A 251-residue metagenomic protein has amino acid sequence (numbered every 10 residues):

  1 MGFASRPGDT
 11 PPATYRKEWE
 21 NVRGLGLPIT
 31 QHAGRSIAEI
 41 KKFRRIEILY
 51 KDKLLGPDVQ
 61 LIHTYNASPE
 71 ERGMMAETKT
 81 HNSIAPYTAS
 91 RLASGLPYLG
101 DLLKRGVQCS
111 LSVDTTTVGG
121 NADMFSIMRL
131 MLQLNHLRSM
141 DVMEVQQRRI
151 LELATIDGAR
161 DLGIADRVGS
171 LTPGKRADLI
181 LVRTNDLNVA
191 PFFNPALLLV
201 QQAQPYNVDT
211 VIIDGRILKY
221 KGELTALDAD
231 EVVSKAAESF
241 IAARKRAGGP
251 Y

Functional and structural regions predicted by a protein language model:
M1-H81, A93-C109, D166: Histidine/acidic residue-rich metal-binding segments in metalloenzymes
E18-R23, H81, A85-R91, E238-R246: Short, electropositive alpha-helical surface patch
R35, P86-R91, D114-T117: Short, acidic/turn-prone active-site loops that include or flank metal/cofactor- and phosphate-binding residues
K51-D58, G100-D186, Q202-Q204: His/Asp/Glu-enriched, well-ordered alpha-helical/loop segment that forms or immediately abuts the divalent-metal
T64-Y65, H136, N185, R216: Flexible loop residues that form catalytic and substrate-binding hotspots at small-molecule/glycan-binding clefts
E70, R91-L92, A190, K221: Glycine/Thr-rich phosphate-binding loops of Rossmann-like dinucleotide-binding domains
L92-P97, G120-A122, P191: Short, charged, surface-exposed secondary-structure boundary motifs
A154-Y251: Active-site microenvironment of metallo-dependent hydrolases
